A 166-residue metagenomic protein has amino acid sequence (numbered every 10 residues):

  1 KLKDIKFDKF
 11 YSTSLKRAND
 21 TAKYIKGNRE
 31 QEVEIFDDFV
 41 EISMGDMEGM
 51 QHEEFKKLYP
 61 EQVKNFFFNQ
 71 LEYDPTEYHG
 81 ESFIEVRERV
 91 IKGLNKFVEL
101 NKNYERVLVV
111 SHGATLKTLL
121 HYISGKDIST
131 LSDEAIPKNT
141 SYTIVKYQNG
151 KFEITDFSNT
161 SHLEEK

Functional and structural regions predicted by a protein language model:
K1-K6, G93-N95, E99: ANL superfamily AMP-binding
K1-K64: Phosphate-coordination/substrate-recognition cap region in phosphate-metabolizing enzymes
S12-T13, E88, V110-S111: Short beta-strand scaffold positions
L15, K56, F83-I91: Amphipathic, non-transmembrane alpha-helical scaffold segments
Y24, T118-Y122: Active-site signature of alpha/beta-hydrolase-fold catalytic machinery across serine- and Asp/Cys-nucleophile hydrolases
I42-K57, E99-E105, H121-K166: Acidic, low-complexity terminal tails and accessory targeting/binding regions of phosphate-metabolizing enzymes
K64-E85: Short glycine/proline- and acidic residue-enriched helix-loop micro-motifs that form flexible lids or anion-recognition
G113-K117: GST superfamily/GST-like fold recognition
